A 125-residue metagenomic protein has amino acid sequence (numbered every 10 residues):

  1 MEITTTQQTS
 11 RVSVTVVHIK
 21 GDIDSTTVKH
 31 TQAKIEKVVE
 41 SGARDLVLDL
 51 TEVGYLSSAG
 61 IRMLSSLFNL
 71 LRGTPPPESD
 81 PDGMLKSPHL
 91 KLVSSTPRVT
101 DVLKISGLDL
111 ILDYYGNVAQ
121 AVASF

Functional and structural regions predicted by a protein language model:
M1-A33, L50-Y55: STAS-typified acidic loop motif
S25-I111: Amphipathic alpha-helical interaction surfaces in cytosolic regulatory modules
L112-N117: Short acidic-hydrophobic, aromatic-tinged amphipathic segments that line or gate anion-handling sites
